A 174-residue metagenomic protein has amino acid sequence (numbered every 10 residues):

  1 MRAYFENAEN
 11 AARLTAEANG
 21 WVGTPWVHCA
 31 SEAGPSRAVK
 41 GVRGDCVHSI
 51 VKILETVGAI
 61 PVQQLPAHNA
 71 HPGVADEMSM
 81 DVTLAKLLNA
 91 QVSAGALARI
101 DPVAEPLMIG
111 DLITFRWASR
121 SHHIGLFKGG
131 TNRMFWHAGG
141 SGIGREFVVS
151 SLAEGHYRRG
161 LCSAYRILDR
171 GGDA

Functional and structural regions predicted by a protein language model:
M1-N89, A104, R116-A118, G140 (+2 more regions): N-terminal capping segments
R2-A8, A94-P102, R116-A174: Aromatic- and glycine-rich peptidoglycan recognition patches
G41, L107, H156-R159: A generic fold-level signal
I109-D111: Loop/turn positions that initiate beta-strands
